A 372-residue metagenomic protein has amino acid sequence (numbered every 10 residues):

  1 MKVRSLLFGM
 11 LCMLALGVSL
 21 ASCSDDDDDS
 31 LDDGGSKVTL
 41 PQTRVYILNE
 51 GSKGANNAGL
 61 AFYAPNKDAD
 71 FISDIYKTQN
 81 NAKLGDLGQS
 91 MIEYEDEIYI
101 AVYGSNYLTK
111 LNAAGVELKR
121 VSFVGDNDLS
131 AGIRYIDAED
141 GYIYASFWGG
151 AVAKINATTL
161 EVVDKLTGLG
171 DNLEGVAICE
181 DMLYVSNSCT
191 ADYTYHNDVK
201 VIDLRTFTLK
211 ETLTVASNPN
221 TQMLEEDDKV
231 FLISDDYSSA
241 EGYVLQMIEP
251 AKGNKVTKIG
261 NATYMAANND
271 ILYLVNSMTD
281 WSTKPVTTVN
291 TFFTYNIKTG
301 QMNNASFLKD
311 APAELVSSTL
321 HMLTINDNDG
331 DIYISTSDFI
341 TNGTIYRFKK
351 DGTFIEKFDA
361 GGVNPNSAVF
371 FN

Functional and structural regions predicted by a protein language model:
M1-L6, M13-V45: Bacterial Sec-dependent N-terminal signal peptides
G34-G35, K83-I92, D128-A138, D171-E180 (+5 more regions): Repeated scaffold domains used in trafficking and secretory/extracellular systems, primarily beta-propellers
P41-V45, E95-D96, D140-G141, E180-D181 (+3 more regions): Short coil/turn segments that connect the beta-strands within blades of beta-propeller domains
I47-A55, I100-G104, Y144-G149, V185-T194 (+4 more regions): Conserved beta-strand positions in repeat-built beta-propeller and related beta-rich domains
G54-F62, N106-K110, A151-A153, D192-K200 (+3 more regions): Structural motif
P65-K67, N112-V116, N156-L160, D203-F207 (+3 more regions): Short loop/turn segments that connect beta-strands within beta-propeller blades
A69-K83, E117-N127, E161-T167, T208-T214 (+3 more regions): A short beta-strand motif characteristic of beta-propeller blades
E161-D280: Acidic, serine/threonine- and glycine-rich low-complexity intrinsically disordered segments that serve as flexible
